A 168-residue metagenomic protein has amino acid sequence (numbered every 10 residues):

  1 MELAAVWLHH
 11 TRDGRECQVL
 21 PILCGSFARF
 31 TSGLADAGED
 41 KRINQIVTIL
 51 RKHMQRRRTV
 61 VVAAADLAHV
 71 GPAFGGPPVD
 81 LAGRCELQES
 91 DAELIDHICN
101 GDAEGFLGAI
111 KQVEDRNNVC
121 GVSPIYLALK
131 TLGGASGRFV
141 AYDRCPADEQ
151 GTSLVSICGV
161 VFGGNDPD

Functional and structural regions predicted by a protein language model:
M1-R58, V70-D168: Flexible, D/E/H-enriched segments
V60-V62: Hydrophobic "anchor" residues on beta-strands that sit immediately upstream of conserved functional sites
A64-A68: Catalytic metal-binding/acid-base residues of hydrolase active sites
